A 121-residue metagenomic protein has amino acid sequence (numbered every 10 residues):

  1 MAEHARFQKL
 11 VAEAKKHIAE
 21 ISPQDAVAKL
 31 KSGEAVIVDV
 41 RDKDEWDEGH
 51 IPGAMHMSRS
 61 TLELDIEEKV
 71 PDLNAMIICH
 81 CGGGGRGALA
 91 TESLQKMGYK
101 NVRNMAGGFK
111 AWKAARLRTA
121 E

Functional and structural regions predicted by a protein language model:
M1-V36, K43-I77, G83-E121: Rhodanese-like catalytic fold shared by cysteine-dependent sulfurtransferases and DSP/PTP-type phosphatases
